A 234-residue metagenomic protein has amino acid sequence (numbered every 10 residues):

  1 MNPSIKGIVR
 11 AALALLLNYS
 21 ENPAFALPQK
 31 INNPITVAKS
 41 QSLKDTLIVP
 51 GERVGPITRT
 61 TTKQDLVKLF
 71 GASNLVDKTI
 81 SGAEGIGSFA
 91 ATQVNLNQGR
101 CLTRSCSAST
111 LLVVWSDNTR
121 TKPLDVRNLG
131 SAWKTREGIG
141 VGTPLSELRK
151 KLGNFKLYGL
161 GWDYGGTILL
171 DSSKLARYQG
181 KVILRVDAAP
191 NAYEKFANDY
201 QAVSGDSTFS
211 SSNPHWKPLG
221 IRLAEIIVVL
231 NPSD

Functional and structural regions predicted by a protein language model:
M1-V9, Y19-S20: Bacterial N-terminal signal peptides that target proteins for export
I8-A11, N97: Compositionally biased, intrinsically disordered low-complexity segments
A14-N22: Hydrophobic h-region of N-terminal signal peptides that target proteins for export in Gram-negative bacteria
N22-Y164, S173-L175, V182-I183, D187 (+2 more regions): Short helix/turn-capping signatures at newly exposed starts of structured segments
